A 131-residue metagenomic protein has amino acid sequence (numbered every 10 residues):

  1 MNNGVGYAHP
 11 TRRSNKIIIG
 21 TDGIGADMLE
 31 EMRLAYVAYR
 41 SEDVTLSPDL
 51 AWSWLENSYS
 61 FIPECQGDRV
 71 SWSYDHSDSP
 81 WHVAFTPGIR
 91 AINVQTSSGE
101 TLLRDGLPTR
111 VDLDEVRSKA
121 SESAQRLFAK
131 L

Functional and structural regions predicted by a protein language model:
M1-G6: C-terminal active-site-proximal or functional interface alpha/beta core segments in diverse enzymes
Y7-S73, S77, A84-A91: His/Asp/Glu-enriched, well-ordered alpha-helical/loop segment that forms or immediately abuts the divalent-metal
L55-L131: Active-site microenvironment of metallo-dependent hydrolases
